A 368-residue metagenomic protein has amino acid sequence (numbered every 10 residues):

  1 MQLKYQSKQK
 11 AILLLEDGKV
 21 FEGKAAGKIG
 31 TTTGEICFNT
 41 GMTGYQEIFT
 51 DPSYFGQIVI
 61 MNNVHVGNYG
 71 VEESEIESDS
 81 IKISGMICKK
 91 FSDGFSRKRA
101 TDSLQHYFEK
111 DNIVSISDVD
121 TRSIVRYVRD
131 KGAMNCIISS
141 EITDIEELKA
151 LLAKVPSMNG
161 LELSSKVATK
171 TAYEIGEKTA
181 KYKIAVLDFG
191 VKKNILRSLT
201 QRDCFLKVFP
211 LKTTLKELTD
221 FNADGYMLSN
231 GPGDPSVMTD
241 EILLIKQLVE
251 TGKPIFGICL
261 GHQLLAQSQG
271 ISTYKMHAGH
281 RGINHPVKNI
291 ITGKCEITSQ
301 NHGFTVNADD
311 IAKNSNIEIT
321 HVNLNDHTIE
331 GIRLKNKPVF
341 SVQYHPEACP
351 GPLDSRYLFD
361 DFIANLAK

Functional and structural regions predicted by a protein language model:
Q2-K216, D220-F221, P235, C349 (+1 more regions): RNA-binding accessory domains that recognize and position tRNA/RNA substrates
V114, K183, P254-F256, S272 (+1 more regions): Proline-centered loop/turn at the N-terminus of a beta-strand
D120, C259, H302, H345: Active-site glycine-centered loops adjacent to acidic/histidine catalytic or metal-binding residues that shape
K178-I184, T292-C295, L334-V339: Beta-strand-turn-beta hairpins that frame and shape the catalytic cleft of phosphate-ester-processing enzymes
K181-A185, F205, P254, I297 (+1 more regions): Residues that mark the start of a beta-strand
G225, S229-I297, G303-A308, G351-L366: Cysteine-nucleophile active-site neighborhood
K294-K337: Catalytic beta-strand/loop cores that center a nucleophilic Ser/Cys/Thr and support acyl-enzyme chemistry
G331-K368: A glycine-centered loop/beta-turn motif at secondary-structure junctions
